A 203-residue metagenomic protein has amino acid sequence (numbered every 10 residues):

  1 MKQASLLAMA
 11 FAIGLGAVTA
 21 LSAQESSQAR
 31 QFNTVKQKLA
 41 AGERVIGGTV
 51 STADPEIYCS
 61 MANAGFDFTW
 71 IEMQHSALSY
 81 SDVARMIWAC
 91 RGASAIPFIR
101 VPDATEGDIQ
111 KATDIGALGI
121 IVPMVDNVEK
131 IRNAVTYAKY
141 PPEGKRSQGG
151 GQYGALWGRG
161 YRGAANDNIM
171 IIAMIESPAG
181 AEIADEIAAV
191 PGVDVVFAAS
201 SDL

Functional and structural regions predicted by a protein language model:
M1-M9: Bacterial N-terminal signal peptides that target proteins for export
M9-L15, T19-L203: Expand to "…catalyze enediolate/carbanion chemistry for C-C bond making/breaking, isomerization, decarboxylation
